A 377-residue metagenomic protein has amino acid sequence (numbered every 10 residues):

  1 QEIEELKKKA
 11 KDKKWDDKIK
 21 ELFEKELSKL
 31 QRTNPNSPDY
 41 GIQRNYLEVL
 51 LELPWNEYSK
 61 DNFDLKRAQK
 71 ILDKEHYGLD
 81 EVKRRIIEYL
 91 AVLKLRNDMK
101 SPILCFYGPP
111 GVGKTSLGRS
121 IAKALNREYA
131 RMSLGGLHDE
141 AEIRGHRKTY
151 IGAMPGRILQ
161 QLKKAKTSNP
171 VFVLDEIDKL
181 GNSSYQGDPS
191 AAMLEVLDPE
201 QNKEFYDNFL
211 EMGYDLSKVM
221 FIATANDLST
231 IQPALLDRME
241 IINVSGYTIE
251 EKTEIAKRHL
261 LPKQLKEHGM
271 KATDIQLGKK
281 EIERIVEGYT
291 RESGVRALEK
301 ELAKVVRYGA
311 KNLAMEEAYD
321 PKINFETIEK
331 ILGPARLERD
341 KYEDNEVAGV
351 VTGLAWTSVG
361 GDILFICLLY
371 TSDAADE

Functional and structural regions predicted by a protein language model:
Q1-L95: Extended, charged alpha-helical coiled-coil/arm scaffolds that mediate oligomerization and mechanical coupling in large
I3, I275-G278, L302-A303, N312-G333: Conserved C-terminal helix/linker of AAA+ ATPases
W15-K20, D227-D237, S245-K300, N312-A318: Conserved C-terminal "switch" segment of AAA+ ATPases
L104-M132: Walker A/P-loop
N126-I151: AAA+/P-loop NTPase substrate/partner-engagement loops
A165-P170, Y206-T224: AAA+/SF3 P-loop NTPase mechanochemical coupling elements
D178-G213: Conserved catalytic/switch belt of AAA+ P-loop NTPases
Y370-A375: Conserved small/polar residues in nucleotide/adenosyl-binding loops
